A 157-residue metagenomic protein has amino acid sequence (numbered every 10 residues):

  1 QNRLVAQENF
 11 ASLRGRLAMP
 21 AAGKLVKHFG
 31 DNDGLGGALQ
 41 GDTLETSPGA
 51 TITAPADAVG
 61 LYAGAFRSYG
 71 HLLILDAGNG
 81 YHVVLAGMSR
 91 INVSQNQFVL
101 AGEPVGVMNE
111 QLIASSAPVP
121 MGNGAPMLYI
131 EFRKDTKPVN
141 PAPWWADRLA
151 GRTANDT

Functional and structural regions predicted by a protein language model:
Q1-Y69, I74-D76, V83-A86, S116-A146 (+1 more regions): Extracytoplasmic/periplasmic cell wall- or extracellular glycan-interacting regions that localize and scaffold envelope
L25, A58-G60, N96-M108: A structural signal for short beta-strand/turn segments enriched in small hydrophobics and glycine
G30, A65, E103-P104, E110: Short, surface-exposed secondary-structure boundary micro-motifs
Y81-G102: Short histidine-centered loop motifs in beta-beta connectors
N92-S94, P104, E110-S115, P120-G124: Short glycine/proline-centered loop/turn elements that form peptide/ligand docking sites
